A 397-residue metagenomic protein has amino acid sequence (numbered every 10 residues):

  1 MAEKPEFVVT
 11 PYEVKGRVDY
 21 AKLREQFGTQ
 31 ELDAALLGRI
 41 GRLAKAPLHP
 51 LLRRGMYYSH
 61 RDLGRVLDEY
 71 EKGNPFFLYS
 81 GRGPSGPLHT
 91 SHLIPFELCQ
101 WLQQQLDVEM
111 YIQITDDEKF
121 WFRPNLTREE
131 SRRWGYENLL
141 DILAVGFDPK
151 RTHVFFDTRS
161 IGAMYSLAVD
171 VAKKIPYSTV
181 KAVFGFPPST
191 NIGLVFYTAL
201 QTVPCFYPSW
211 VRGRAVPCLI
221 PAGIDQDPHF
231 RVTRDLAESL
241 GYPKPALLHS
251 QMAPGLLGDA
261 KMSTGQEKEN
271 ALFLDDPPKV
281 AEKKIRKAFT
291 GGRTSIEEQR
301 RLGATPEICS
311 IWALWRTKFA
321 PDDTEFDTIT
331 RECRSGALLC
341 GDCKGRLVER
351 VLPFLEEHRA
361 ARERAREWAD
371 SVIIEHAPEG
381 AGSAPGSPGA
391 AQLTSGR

Functional and structural regions predicted by a protein language model:
A2-G16, S85, A163-S166, I175-R359 (+2 more regions): Active-site cores that bind ATP or allylic diphosphates and position pyrophosphate for catalysis
A2-S80, P84-F206, A360, P378 (+2 more regions): N-terminal Rossmann-like or analogous alpha/beta NTP/dinucleotide-binding catalytic cores that position adenine
E137, W315-K318, S371: Enriched - but not universal
E356-S383: Long, charge-rich low-complexity segments
